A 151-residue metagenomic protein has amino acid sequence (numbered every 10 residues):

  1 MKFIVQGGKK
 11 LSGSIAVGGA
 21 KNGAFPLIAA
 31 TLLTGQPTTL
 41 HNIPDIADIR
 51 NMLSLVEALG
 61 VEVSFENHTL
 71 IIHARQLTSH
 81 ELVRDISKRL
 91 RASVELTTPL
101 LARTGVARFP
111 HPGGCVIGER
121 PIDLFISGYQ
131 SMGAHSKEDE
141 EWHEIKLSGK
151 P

Functional and structural regions predicted by a protein language model:
M1-P151: Structural preference for solvent-exposed beta-strand-turn elements and adjacent flexible terminal/loop segments within
